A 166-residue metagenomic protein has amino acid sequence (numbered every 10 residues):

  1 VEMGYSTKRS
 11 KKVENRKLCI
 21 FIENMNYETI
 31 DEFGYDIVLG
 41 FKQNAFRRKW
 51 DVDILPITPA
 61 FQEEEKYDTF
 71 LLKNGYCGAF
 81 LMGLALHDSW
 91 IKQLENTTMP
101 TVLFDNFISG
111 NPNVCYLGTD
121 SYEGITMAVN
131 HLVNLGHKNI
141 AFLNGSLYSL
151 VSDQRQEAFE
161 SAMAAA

Functional and structural regions predicted by a protein language model:
V1-E14: N-terminal helix-turn-helix DNA-binding module of bacterial transcription factors
T7, K17-N24, D36-D53, E95-L103 (+1 more regions): Bacterial carbohydrate/catabolite-sensing allosteric modules
C19, G75-G83, A141-L143: Periplasmic-binding protein-like
M25, T58-Q62, M82-H87: Short beta->alpha connector loops
V52-G75, I125: Structural motif
L81-S89, F107-N113: Acidic, Gly/Pro-rich loop/turn segments at junctions of secondary structure
